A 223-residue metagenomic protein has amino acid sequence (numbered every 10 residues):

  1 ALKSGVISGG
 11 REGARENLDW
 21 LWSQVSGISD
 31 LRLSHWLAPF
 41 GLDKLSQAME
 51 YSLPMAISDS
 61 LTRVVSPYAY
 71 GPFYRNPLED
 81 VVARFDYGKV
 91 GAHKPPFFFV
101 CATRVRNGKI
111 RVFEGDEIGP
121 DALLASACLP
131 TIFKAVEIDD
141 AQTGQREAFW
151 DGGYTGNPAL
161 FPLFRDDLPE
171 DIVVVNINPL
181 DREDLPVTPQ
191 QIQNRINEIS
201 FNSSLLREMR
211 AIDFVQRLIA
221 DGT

Functional and structural regions predicted by a protein language model:
L2-T223: Patatin-like phospholipase
